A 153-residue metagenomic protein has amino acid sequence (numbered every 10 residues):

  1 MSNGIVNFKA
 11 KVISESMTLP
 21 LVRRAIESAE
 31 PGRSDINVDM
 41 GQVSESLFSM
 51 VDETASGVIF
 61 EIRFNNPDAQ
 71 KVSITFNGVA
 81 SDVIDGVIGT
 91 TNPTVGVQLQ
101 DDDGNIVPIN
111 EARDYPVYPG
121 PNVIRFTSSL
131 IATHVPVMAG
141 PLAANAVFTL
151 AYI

Functional and structural regions predicted by a protein language model:
M1-I153: Mature extracellular/passenger domains of Gram-negative fimbrial/pilin and adhesin proteins
